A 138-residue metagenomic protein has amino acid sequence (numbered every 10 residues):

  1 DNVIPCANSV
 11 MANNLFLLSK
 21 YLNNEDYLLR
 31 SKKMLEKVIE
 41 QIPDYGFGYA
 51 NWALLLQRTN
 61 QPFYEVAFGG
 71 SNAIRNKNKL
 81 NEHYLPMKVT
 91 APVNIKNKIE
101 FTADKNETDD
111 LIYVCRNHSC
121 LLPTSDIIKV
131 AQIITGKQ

Functional and structural regions predicted by a protein language model:
D1-Q138: Glycan-recognition and catalytic cores of secretory/periplasmic carbohydrate-active enzymes
